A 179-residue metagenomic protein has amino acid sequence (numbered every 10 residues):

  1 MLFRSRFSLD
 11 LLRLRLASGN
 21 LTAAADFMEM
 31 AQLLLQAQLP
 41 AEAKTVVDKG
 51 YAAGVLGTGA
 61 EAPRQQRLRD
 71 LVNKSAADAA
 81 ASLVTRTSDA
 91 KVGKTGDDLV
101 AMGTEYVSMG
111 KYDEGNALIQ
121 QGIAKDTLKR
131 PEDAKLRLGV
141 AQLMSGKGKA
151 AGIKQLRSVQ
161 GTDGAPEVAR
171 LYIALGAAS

Functional and structural regions predicted by a protein language model:
S5-R15, N73-A90, Y112-I123: Repeat-mediated protein-protein interaction surfaces in helical alpha-solenoids
F7, D26, P63-R64, D98 (+2 more regions): The tetratricopeptide repeat
R13-T22, L35-A37, Y51-G57, V84-G93 (+2 more regions): Solenoid-like repeat scaffolds
A25-R64: Contiguous hydrophobic, core-forming segments of folded domains
Y51, V72, G176-A177: Alpha-solenoid repeat junctions
G59-E105: Flexible internal linker/loop segments at domain or repeat junctions
K94-S179: C-terminal soluble interaction/assembly domains
